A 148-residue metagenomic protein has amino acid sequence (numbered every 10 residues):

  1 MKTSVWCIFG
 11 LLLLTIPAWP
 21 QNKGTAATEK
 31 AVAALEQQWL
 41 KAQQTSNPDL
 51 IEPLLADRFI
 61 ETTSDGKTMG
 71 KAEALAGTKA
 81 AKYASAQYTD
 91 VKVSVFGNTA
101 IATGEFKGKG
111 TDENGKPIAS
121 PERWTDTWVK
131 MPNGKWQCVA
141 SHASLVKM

Functional and structural regions predicted by a protein language model:
M1-V5: Positively charged n-region of N-terminal signal peptides that target proteins for export
W6, Q21-M148: A beta-strand edge to alpha-helix "cap/lid" segment located at domain peripheries
C7-P17: Bacterial N-terminal signal peptides
